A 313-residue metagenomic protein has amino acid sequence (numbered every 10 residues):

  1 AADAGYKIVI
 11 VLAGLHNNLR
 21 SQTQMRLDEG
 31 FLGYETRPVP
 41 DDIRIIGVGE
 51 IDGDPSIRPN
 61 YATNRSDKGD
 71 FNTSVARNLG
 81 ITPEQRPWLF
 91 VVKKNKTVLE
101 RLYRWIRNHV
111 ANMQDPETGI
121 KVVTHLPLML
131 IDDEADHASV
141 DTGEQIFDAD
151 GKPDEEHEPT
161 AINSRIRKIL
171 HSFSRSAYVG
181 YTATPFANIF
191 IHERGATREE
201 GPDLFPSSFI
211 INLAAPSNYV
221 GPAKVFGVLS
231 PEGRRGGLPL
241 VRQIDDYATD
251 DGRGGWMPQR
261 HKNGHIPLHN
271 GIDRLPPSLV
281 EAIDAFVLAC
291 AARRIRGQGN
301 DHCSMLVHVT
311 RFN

Functional and structural regions predicted by a protein language model:
A1: Walker A/P-loop
G5-E50, R311: Conserved Walker A/P-loop ATP-binding site and its immediately adjacent core in helicase/helicase-like ATPase domains
I8-I10, P87-L89, P127-M129, H302-L306: Residue-level preference for the first positions of well-ordered beta-strands
G14, V91-N95, T310: Structural motif
L19-D28, L99-R104, A138-E144, N188-R194 (+1 more regions): A short acidic (Asp/Glu
P40-G47, D52, L126-D132, D141-R293 (+2 more regions): Conserved P-loop NTPase catalytic core
R58-L128, S139-K168: Conserved RecA-like ASCE ATPase "motif II neighborhood" in helicase/translocase motors
E134-D136: Conserved Walker B
